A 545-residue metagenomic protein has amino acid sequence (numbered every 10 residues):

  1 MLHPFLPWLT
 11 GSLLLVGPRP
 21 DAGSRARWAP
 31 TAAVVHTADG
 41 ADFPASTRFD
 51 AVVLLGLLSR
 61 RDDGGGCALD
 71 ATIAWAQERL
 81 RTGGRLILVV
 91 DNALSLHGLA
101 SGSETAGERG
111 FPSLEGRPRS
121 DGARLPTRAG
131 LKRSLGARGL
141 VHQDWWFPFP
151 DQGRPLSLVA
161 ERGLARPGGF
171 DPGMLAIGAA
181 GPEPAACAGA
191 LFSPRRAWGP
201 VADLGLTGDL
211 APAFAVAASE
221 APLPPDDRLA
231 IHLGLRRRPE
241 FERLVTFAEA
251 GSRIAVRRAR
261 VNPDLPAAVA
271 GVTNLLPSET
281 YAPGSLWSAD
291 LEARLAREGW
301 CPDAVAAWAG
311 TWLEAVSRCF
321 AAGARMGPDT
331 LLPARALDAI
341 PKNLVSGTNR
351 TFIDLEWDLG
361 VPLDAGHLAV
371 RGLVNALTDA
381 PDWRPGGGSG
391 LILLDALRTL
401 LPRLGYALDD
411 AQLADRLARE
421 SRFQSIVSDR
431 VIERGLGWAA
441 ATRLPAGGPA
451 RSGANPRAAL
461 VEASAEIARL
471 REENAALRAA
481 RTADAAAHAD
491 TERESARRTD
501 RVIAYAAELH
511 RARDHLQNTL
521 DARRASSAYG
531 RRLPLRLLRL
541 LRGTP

Functional and structural regions predicted by a protein language model:
G66-R85: A short glycine-rich, Lys/Arg-flanked "PGG" loop and its adjoining helix->strand segment in the class I
L88-G110: Conserved class I S-adenosyl-L-methionine
E104-R119, M326-G387: Catalytic activation segment of kinase domains across protein kinase-like and atypical kinase folds
S120-W145: Short alpha-helix
D144, P148-A248: Rossmann-like AdoMet/SAM-dependent catalytic core
G208-A213, A221-R325: Conserved ATP-binding subdomain of kinase catalytic cores across diverse folds
F352-R451: C-lobe/activation-segment region of protein kinase-like
I426-P545: Boundary detector for helix-to-coil junctions that initiate low-complexity/charged tails
